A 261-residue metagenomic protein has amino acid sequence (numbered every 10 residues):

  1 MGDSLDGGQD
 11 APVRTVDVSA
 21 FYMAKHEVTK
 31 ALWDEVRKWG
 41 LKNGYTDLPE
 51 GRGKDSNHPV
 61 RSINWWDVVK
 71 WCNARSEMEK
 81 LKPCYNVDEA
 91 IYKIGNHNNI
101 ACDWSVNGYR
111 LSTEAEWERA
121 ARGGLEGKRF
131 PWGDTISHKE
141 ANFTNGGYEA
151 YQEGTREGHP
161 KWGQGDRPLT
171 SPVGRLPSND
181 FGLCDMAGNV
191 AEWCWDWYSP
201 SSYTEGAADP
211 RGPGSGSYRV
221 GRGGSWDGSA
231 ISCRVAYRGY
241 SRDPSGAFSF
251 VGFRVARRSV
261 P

Functional and structural regions predicted by a protein language model:
M1-G44, R61-E77, A115, G188 (+1 more regions): A short glycine-rich, aromatic-capped structural motif
D3, W65-S249: Functional-site microenvironments in short loops/helix caps that host divalent-cation chemistry
P12-R14, H58, K128, G182: Residue-level detector of beta-strand structural context in well-folded domains
V13-D17, R52, Q164-D166: Short, flexible turn/loop "capping" segments at secondary-structure junctions
K38-R52, E126-F130: Cytochrome P450 catalytic domain signature, combining two hallmark sequence patches
A247-P261: Short, structured beta-strand segments at or near domain termini in extracellular proteins/domains
